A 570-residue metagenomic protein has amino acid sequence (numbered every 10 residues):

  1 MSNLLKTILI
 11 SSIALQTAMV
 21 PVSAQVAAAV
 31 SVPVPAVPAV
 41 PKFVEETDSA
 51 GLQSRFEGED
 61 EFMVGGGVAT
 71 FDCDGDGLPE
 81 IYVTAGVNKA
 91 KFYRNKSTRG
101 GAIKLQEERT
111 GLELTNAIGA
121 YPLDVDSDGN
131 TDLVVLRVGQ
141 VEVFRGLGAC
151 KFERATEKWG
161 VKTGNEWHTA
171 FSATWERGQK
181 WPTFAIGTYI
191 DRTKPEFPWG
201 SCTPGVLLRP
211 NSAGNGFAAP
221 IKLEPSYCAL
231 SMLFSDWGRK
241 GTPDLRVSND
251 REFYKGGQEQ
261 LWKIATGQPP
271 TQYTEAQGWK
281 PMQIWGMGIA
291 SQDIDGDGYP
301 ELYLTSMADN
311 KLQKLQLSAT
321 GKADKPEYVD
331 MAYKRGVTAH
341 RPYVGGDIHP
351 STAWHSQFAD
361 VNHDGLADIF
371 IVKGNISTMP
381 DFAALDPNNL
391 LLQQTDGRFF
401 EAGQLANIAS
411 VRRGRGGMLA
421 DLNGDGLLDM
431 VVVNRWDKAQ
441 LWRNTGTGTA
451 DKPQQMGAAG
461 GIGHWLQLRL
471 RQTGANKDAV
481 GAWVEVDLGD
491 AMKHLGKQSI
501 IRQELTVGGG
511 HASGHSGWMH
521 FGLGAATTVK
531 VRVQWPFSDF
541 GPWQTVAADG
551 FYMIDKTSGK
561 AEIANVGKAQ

Functional and structural regions predicted by a protein language model:
A39-K42, E46, A50, S54 (+6 more regions): Gly/Ser/Thr/Pro-enriched helix-cap/hinge segments flanking short amphipathic alpha-helices
K42-D60, Q106-T115, A155-W167, A219-C228 (+6 more regions): Short loop/turn motifs that recur once per blade in beta-propeller domains
T47-T84, N88: Beta-strand-rich domains and repeat architectures in extracellular enzymes and scaffolds, especially beta-propellers
G65-G75, R94, N116-S127, T131 (+9 more regions): Beta-propeller blade termini
L78-A85, N130-R137, P182-Y189, P243-D250 (+4 more regions): Hydrophobic beta-strand segments that make up the repeating blades of beta-propeller and related beta-repeat
A117-G119, R137-E176, I186-P204, L208 (+1 more regions): Asp-box/WD-like beta-propeller blade repeats and closely related beta-sheet repeat scaffolds
I186-T203, S248-G256, I371-L385: Short, conserved, GDST-rich strand-edge loop motifs in beta-rich repeat architectures
T203-S212, E259-A265, P387-Q393: Beta-propeller blade signature
